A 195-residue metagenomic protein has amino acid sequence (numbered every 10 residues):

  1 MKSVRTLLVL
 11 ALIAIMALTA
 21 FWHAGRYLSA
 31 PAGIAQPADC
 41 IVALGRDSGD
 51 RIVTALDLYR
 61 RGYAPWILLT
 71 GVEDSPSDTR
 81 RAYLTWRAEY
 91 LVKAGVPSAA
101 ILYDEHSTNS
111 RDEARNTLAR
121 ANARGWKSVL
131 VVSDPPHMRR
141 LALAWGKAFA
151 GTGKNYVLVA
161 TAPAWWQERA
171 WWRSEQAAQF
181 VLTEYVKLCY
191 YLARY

Functional and structural regions predicted by a protein language model:
K2-A32: N-terminal type II signal-anchor transmembrane helix that functions as the membrane-insertion/stop-transfer segment
A17, W22, T161, W166-Q167 (+2 more regions): Alpha-helical structural elements
H23-W172: A structural signal for short, hydrophobic/glycine-enriched beta-strand patches
R173-Y195: A transmembrane-helix-recognition feature enriched in membrane-embedded lipid enzymes and envelope glyco-/phospholipid
